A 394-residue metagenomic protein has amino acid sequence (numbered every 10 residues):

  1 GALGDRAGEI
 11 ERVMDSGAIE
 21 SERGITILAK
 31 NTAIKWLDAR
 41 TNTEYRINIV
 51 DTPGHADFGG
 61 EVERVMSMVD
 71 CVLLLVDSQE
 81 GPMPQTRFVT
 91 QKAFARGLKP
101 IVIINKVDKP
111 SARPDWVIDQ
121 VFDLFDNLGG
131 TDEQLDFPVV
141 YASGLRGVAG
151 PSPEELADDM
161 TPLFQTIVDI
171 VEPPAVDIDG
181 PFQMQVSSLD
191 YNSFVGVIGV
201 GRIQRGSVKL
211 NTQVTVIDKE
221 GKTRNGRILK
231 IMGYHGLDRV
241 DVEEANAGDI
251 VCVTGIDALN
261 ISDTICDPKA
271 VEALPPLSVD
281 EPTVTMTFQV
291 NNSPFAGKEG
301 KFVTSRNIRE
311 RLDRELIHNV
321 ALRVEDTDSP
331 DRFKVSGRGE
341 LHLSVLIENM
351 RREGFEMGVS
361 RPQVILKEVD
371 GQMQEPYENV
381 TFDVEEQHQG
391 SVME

Functional and structural regions predicted by a protein language model:
G1, I19, H55-A56, Q79-P82 (+11 more regions): Conserved nucleotide-binding/hydrolysis micro-motifs of P-loop NTPases
G1-V76, P82, Q120, L189-N192: P-loop NTPase switch module centered on the Walker A-proximal segment
A2-A29, L37, F58, L124-F137 (+8 more regions): Active-site phosphate-binding and catalytic loops of NTP-dependent enzymes
R40, E44, R64-M66, C71-Q134: Conserved C-terminal guanine-recognition region of P-loop GTPase G domains, centered on the G4
I101-I104, G147, P282-K298, S329-S336 (+1 more regions): Short, hydrophobic beta-strand segments
R113, D263-C266, K334, E340-E356 (+1 more regions): Charge-rich, low-aromatic oligomerization/scaffolding segments with amphipathic character
D126-S262, V380-D383: Conserved catalytic-core segments of large NTP-driven translation/proteostasis enzymes
Q204-P330, R352: Catalytic P-loop NTP-binding/switch module of NTPases
